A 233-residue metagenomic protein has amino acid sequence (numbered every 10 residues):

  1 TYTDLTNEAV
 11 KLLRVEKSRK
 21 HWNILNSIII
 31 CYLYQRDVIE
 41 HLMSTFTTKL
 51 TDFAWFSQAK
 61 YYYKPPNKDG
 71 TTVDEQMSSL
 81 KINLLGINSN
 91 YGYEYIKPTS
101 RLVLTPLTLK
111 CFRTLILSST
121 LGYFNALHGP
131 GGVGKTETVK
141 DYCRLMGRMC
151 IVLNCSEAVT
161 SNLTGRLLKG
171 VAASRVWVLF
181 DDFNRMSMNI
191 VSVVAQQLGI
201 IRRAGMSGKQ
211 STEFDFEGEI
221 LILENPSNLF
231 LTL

Functional and structural regions predicted by a protein language model:
T1-P106, K110: Extended, charged/polar low-complexity intrinsically disordered regions
R101-L104, C150-T160, R185-M188: Flexible beta-alpha connector loops of hexameric P-loop NTPases
L107-T108, I116-G122: Phosphate-binding P-loop
I116, V159-F183, N189, F214-L221: Conserved alpha-helical scaffold flanking the Walker A/P-loop in AAA+ ATPase domains
S119-L153, L167-G170, A195, I200: Walker A/P-loop
G122-F124, M149, S174-V178, N189 (+1 more regions): Loop/turn-to-beta-strand initiation segments
C150-L163, G205-F214: Flexible phosphate/Mg2+-sensing switch loops adjacent to catalytic phosphate-binding sites
R185-L233: Conserved catalytic/switch belt of AAA+ P-loop NTPases
